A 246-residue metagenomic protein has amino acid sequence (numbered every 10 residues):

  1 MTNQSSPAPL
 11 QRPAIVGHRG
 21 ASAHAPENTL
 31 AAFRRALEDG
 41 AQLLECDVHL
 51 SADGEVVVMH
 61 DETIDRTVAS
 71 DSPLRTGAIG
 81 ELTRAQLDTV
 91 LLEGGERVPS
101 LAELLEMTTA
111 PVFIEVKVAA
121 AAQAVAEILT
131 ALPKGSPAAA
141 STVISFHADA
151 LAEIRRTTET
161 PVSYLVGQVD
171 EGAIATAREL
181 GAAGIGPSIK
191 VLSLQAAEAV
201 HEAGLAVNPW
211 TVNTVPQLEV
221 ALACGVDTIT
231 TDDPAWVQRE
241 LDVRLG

Functional and structural regions predicted by a protein language model:
M1-G17, A152, E198: N-terminal amphipathic alpha-helix/helix-capping segment at the start of soluble metabolic enzymes
A8-H60, V68-S72, A126-I128: Conserved N-terminal beta1-alpha1 strand-loop-helix module at the mouth
R12-P13, H60-P161, L165-G167, A203: Metal-dependent phosphodiesterase/phospholipase catalytic core, i.e., the His/Asp/Glu-rich active-site region
I15-G17, L44-C46, V112-I114, S141-I144 (+4 more regions): Hydrophobic faces of well-ordered beta-strands that scaffold small-molecule active sites in alpha/beta enzyme cores
H18, A36, D47, L87 (+8 more regions): Conserved, mostly hydrophobic/aromatic
G20, H49-D53, D61-E62, K117-A119 (+6 more regions): Active-site beta-loop-alpha junctions enriched in small/polar residues
L30, R34, A102, A152 (+3 more regions): Alpha-helical segments flanking ligand/cofactor-binding loops in enzyme cores
L91-V98, S163-G246: C-terminal active-site rim and adjoining tail of enzyme catalytic domains
